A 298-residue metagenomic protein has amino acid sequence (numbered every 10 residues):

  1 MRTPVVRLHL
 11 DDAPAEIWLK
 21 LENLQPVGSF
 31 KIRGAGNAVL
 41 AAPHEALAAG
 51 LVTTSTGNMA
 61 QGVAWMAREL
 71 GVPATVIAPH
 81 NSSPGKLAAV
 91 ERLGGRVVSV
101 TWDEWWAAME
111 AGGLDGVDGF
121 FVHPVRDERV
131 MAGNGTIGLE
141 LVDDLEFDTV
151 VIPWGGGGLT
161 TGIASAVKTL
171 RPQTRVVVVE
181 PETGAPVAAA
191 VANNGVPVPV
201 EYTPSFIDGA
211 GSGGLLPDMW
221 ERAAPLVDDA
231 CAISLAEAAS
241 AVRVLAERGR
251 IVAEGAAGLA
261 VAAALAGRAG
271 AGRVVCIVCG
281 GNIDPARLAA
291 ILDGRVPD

Functional and structural regions predicted by a protein language model:
M1-D298: PLP-dependent amino-acid enzyme catalytic core
